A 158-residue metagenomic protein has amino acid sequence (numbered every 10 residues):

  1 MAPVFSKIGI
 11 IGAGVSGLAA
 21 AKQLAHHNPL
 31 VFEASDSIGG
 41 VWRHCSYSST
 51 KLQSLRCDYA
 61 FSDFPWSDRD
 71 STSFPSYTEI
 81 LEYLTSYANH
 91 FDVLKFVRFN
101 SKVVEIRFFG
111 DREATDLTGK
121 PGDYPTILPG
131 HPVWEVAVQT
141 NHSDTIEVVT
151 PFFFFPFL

Functional and structural regions predicted by a protein language model:
M1, S16, S37, T50 (+3 more regions): Surface-exposed, flexible loop/turn segments at secondary-structure boundaries
P3-V31: N-terminal Rossmann-like FAD-binding beta1-loop-alpha1 element of flavoenzymes
V4-K7, A25-H27, I38, C57 (+2 more regions): Core residues of folded domains in eukaryotic genome-function proteins
L30-F32, Y59, R98, F153: Hydrophobic/aromatic beta-strand patches that form the interior of the parallel beta-sheet core in alpha/beta enzyme
S35-Y87, G110: Glycine-rich active-site loop/strand segments that organize a redox cofactor
T72-F153: Feature captures the FAD/FMN-dependent oxidoreductase FAD-binding
F155-L158: Flavin (primarily FAD) binding-site architecture
